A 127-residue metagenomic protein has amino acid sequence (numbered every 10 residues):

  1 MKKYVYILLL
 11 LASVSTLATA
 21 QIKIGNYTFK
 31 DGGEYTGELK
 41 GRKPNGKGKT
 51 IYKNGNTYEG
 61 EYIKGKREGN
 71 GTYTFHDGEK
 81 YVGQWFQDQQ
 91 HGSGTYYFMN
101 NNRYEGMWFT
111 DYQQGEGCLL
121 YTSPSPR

Functional and structural regions predicted by a protein language model:
Y4-V14: Sec-dependent N-terminal signal peptides
T16-A20: Sec/Tat signal peptide C-region and signal peptidase I cleavage site
K23-T28, G37-L39, P44-I51, G60-Y62 (+5 more regions): Glycine hotspots within beta-strands of MORN repeat arrays
Y121-R127: Conserved small/polar residues in nucleotide/adenosyl-binding loops
